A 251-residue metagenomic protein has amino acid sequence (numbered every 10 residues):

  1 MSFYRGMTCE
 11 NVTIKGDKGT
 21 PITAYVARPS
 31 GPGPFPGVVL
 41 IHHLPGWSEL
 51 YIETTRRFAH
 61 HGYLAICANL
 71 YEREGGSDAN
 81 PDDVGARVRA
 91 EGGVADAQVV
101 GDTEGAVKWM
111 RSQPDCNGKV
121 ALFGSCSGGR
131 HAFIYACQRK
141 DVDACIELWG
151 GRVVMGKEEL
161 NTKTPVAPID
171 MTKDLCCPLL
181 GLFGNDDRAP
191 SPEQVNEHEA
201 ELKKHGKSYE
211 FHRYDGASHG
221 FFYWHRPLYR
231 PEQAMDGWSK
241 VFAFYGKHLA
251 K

Functional and structural regions predicted by a protein language model:
M1-K251: N-terminal cap/leader regions of alpha/beta-hydrolase-fold enzymes, predominantly small-molecule hydrolases
